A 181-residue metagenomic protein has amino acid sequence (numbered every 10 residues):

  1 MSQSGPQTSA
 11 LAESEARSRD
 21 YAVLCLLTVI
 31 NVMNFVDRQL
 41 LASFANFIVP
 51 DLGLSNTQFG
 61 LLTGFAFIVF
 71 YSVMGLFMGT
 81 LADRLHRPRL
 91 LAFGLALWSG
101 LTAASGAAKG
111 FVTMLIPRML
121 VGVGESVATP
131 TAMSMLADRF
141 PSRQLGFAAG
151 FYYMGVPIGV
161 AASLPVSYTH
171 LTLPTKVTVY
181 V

Functional and structural regions predicted by a protein language model:
Q39, I68-L76, V160-A161: Residue-level signature of mid-helix packing/kink "hotspots" within the transmembrane helices of 12-pass Major
F44-S72: Extracellular/periplasmic helix-loop-helix junction of adjacent transmembrane segments in MFS-like secondary
G53, H86, A107-V112, P141: Helix-breaking motifs and short loop linkers at transmembrane-helix boundaries and internal kinks in secondary membrane
M74-A108: Conserved MFS/SLC helix-loop-helix module at the cytosolic interface between two early adjacent transmembrane helices
L101, V112-L120: Paired small-residue
P117-M154: Cytoplasmic helix-loop-helix junction between adjacent transmembrane helices in 12-TM secondary transporters
G150-L164: Glycine-rich segments within core transmembrane alpha-helices of 12-TM secondary carriers
T169-T175: Conserved small/polar residues in nucleotide/adenosyl-binding loops
